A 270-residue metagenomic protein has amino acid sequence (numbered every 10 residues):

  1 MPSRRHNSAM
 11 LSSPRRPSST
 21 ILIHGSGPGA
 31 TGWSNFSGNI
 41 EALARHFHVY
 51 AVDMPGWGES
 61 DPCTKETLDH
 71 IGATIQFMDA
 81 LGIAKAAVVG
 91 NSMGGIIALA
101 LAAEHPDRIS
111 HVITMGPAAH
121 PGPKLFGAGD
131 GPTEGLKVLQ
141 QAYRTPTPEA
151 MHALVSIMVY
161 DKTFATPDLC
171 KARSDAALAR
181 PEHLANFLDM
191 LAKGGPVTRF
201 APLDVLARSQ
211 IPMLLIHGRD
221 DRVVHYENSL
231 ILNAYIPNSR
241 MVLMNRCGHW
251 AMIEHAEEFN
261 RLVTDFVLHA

Functional and structural regions predicted by a protein language model:
L11-E59: Conserved HGGG/HGGXW glycine-rich cap/lid loop of the alpha/beta-hydrolase fold
I71-A86: Conserved acidic catalytic loop of the alpha/beta-hydrolase fold
G90, G94, A98: Gly/Ala-rich beta-loop-alpha elbow adjacent to hydrolase catalytic centers
L99, A103, S110-P146: Flexible "cap/lid" loop of the alpha/beta hydrolase fold
R144-A207: Conserved alpha/beta-hydrolase catalytic His-Asp/Glu region
S209, L215-H217: Short beta-strand/loop motif that positions the catalytic acidic residue of the alpha/beta-hydrolase fold
D220-V224: Acidic catalytic loop of the alpha/beta-hydrolase fold
S239-A270: Catalytic active-site module of serine/aspartate enzymes centered on a nucleophile-bearing elbow/loop
